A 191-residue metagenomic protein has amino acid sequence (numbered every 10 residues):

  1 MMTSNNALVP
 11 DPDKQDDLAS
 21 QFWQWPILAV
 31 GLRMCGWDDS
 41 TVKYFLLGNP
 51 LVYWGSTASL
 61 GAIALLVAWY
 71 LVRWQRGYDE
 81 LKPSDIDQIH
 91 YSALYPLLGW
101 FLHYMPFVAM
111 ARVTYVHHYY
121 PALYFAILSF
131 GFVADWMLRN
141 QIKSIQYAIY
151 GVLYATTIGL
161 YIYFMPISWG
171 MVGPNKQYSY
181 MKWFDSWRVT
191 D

Functional and structural regions predicted by a protein language model:
M1-I27: Aromatic-rich transmembrane-lumenal/periplasmic boundary elements in polytopic membrane proteins
D17-S20, A29-S92: Membrane-interface anchor segments at the N-terminal boundary of transmembrane helices in multi-pass membrane enzymes
V72, P106, D135-R139: Membrane-water interface at transmembrane helix exits
A93-L97, Y150-G151: Hydrophobic alpha-helical transmembrane segments
G99-F107: Hydrophobic, membrane-inserted alpha-helices
F107-Y120, M171: Membrane-interface catalytic loops of GT-C/OST-like multi-pass glycosylation enzymes that act
T114-D135: Hydrophobic/aromatic-rich transmembrane helices and adjacent perimembrane loops
S129-G131, D135-D191: Transmembrane helical bundles and short interhelical boundary loops of multi-pass, membrane-embedded
